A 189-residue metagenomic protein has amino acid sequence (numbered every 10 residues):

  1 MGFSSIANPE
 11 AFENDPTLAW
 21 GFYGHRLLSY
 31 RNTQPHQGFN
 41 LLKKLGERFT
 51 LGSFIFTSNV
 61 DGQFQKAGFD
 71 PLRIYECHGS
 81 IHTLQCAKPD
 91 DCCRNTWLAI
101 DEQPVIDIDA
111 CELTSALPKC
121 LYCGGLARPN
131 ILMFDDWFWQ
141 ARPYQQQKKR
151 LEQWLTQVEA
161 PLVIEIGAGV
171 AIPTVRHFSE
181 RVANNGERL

Functional and structural regions predicted by a protein language model:
M1-L189: Conserved catalytic alpha/beta core of Sir2/sirtuin-type deacylases, generalized to analogous enzyme cores that bind
